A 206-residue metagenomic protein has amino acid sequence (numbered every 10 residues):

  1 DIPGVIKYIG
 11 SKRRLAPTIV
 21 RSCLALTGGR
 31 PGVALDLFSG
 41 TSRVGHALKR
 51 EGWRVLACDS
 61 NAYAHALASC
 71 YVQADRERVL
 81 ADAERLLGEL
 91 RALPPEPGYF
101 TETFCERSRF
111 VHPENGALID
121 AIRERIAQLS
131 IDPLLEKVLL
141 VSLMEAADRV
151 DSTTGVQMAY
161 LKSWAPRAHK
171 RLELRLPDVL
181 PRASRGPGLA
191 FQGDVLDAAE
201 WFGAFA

Functional and structural regions predicted by a protein language model:
D1-L37, R43-E51, H65-A66, A74: S-adenosyl-L-methionine
L24, W53, Q73-R76, A127 (+1 more regions): Hydrophobic/aromatic-lined pockets within catalytic cores
P31-V33, W53-R54, R185-G188: Short active-site oxyanion
S39, A62, D197: Short, glycine/acidic-enriched loop or turn micro-motifs at the edges of active sites
E51-W53, G203-A204: Short glycine/proline-enriched coil/turn segments at helix->beta-strand junctions
V55-D59: Conserved SAM-binding motif I beta-strand of class I
Y63, A68-A121, R125: Conserved phosphoryl-transfer catalytic core
T103-A206: SAM-dependent nucleic-acid methyltransferase catalytic core
